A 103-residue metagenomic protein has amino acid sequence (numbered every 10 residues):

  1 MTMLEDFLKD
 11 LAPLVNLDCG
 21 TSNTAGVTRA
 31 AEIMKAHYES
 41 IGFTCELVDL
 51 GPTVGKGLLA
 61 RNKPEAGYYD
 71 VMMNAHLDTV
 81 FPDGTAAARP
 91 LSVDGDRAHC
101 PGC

Functional and structural regions predicted by a protein language model:
M1-P101: Acidic/His- and Gly-rich active-site-bordering loop/insert found across diverse amide/peptide-bond hydrolases
